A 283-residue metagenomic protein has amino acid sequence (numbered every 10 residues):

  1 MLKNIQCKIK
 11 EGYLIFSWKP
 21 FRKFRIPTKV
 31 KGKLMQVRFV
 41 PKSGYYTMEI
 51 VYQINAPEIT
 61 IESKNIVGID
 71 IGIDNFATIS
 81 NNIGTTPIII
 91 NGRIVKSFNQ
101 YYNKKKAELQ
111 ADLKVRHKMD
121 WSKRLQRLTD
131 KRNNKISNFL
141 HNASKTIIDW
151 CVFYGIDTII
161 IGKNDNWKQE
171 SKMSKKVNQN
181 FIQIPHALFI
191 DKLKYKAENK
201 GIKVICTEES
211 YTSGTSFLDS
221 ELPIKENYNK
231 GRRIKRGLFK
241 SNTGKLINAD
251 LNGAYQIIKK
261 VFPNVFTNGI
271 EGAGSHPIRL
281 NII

Functional and structural regions predicted by a protein language model:
M1-V40, Q183: Acidic carboxylate diad motif detector
L2, G32-L34, S43, K64-I66 (+2 more regions): Short beta-strand-initiation
I5-C7, E11-S17, N75-N82, R236-N242: Short polybasic amphipathic segments
S17-G32, T60-E62, T85-R93, I247-L251: Short amphipathic beta-strand/extended segments with alternating polar/hydrophobic composition
F21, Q53-N55, D74, G84 (+4 more regions): Short, glycine-/Ser/Thr-/acidic-enriched flexible segments
K31-V51, S220: An anion-binding catalytic pocket shared by soluble metabolic enzymes
K42-I190, T267-I283: Substrate-contacting helices/loops that form the catalytic groove of nucleic-acid and nucleotide-polymer processing
N178-I283: Positively charged, low-complexity nucleic-acid-binding target-recognition regions
